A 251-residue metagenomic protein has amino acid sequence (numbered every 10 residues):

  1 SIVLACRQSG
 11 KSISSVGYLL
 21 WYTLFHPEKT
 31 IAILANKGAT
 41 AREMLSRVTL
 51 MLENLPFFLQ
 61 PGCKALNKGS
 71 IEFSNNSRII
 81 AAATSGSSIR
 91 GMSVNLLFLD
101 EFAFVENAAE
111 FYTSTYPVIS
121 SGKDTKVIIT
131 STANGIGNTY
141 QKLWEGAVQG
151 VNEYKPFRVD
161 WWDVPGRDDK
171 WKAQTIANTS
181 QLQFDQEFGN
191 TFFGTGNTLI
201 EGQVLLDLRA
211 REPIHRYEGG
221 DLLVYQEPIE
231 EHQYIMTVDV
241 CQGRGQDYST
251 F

Functional and structural regions predicted by a protein language model:
S1-Y18: Walker A/P-loop
Q8, A103-E106, Q242: Catalytic acidic motif of RecA-like/P-loop NTPases
Y22-K29: Post-Walker A helix-loop "phosphate-sensing" segment adjacent to the P-loop in P-loop NTPases
K29-L50: Conserved Walker A/P-loop ATP-binding site and its immediately adjacent core in helicase/helicase-like ATPase domains
E43-N95: Inter-Walker segment of RecA-like/P-loop motor cores
L50-N54, L59, L96, F104-T179: ASCE P-loop NTPase helicase motor core
W161-V238: ATPase catalytic-site recognition across NTP-hydrolyzing enzymes
